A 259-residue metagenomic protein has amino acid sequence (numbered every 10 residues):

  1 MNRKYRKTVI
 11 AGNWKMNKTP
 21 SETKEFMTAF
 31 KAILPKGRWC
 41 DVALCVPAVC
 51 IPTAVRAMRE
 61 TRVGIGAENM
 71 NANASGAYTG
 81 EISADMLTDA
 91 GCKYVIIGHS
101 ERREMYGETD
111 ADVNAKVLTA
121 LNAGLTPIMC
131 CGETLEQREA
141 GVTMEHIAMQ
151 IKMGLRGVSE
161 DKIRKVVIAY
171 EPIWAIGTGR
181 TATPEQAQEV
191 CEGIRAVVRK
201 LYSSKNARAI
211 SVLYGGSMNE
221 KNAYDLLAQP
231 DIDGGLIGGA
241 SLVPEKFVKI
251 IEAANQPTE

Functional and structural regions predicted by a protein language model:
M1-E259: Active-site loop-to-helix "anion-binding N-cap" substructures in soluble metabolic enzymes
